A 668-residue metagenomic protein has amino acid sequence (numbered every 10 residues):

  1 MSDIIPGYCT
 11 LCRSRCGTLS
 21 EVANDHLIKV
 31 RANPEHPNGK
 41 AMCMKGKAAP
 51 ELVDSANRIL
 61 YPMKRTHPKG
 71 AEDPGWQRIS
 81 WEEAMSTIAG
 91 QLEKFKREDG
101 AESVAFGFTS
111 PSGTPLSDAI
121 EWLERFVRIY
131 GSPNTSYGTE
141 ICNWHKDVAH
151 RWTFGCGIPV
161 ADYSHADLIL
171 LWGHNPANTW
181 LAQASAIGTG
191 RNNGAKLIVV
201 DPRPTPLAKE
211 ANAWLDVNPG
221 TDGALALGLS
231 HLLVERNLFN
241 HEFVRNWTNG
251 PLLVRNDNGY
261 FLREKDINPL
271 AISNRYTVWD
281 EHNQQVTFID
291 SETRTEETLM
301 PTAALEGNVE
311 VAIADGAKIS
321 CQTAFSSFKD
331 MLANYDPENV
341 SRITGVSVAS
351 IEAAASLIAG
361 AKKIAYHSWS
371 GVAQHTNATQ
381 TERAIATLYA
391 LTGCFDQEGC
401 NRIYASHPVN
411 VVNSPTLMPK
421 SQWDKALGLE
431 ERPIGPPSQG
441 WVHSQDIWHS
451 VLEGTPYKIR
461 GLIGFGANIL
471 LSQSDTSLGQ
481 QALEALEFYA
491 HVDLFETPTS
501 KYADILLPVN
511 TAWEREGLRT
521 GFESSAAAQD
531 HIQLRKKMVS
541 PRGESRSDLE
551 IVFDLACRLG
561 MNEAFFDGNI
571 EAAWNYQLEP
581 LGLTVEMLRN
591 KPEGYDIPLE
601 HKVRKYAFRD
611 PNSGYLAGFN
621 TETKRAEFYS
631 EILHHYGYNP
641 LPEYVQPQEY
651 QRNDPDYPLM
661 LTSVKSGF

Functional and structural regions predicted by a protein language model:
M1-V309, A314, S320-C321, E338-N339 (+3 more regions): N-terminal export/assembly segments and adjacent metallocofactor-ligating motifs of anaerobic energy-metabolism
Y8, S14, L478, E484-F488 (+2 more regions): Phosphate/diphosphate-binding loops
R65-Q77, E83, H231, L238-V348 (+6 more regions): N-terminal leader/propeptide and maturation segments of large enzyme subunits in energy/redox metabolism and hydrolases
D99-S103, N240-V244, A365, D396-I403 (+1 more regions): Flexible, glycine/charged-enriched surface loops at secondary-structure junctions
G107-T114, N339-V346, W369-N377, H407-V409 (+1 more regions): Conserved short loop/turn motifs at secondary-structure junctions
T109, N246-G250, L357-I358, N401-V412 (+2 more regions): A glycine-rich phosphate-binding loop feature that marks nucleotide/adenosyl-phosphate handling sites
D118-G188, N193-V199, A224, S291-I319 (+6 more regions): Extended redox/cofactor-interaction regions of prokaryotic respiratory oxidoreductases
K209-V217, W513-T520, D530-P541: Short beta-alpha connecting loops at secondary-structure transitions that line or flank enzyme active sites
